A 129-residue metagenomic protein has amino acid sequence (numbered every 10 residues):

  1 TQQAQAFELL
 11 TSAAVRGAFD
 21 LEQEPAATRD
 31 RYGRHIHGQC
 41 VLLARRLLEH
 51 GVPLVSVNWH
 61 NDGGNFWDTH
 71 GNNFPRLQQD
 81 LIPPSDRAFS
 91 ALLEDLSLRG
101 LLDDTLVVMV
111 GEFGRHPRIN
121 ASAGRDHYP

Functional and structural regions predicted by a protein language model:
T1-P129: Ligand-binding pockets and gating/stacking loops
